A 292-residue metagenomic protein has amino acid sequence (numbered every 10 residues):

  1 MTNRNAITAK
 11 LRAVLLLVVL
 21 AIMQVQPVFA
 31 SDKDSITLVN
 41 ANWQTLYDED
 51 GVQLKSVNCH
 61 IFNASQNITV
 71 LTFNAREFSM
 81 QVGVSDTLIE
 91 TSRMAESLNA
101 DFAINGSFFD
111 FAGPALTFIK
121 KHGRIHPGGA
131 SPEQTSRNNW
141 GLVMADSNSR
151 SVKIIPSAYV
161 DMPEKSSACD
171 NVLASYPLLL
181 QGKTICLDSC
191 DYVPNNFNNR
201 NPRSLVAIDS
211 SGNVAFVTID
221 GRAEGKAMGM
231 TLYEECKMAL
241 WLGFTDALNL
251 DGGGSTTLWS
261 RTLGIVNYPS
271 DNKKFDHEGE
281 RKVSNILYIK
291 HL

Functional and structural regions predicted by a protein language model:
T2-L15: Bacterial N-terminal signal peptides that target proteins for export
A13-Q24: Bacterial N-terminal signal peptides
A30-D146, S151-K153: Zymogen propeptides
L71, A103-F108, T218-G221, L250-G253: Active-site-proximal beta-strand/loop segments in catalytic clefts of secreted hydrolases
F73-R76, M144-S151, K183, I208-G212 (+2 more regions): Short acidic-glycine loop/turn motifs at beta-strand connectors
D101-N105, M144, A207, A215-V217 (+1 more regions): Structural recognition of the beta-strand scaffold that forms the well-ordered cores of secreted hydrolase catalytic
G113-R137, D191-I208, N213-T245, S255-L292: Conserved, well-ordered active-site substructure
A168-V193: Short, conserved active-site entrance elements at the starts or edges of catalytic domains
